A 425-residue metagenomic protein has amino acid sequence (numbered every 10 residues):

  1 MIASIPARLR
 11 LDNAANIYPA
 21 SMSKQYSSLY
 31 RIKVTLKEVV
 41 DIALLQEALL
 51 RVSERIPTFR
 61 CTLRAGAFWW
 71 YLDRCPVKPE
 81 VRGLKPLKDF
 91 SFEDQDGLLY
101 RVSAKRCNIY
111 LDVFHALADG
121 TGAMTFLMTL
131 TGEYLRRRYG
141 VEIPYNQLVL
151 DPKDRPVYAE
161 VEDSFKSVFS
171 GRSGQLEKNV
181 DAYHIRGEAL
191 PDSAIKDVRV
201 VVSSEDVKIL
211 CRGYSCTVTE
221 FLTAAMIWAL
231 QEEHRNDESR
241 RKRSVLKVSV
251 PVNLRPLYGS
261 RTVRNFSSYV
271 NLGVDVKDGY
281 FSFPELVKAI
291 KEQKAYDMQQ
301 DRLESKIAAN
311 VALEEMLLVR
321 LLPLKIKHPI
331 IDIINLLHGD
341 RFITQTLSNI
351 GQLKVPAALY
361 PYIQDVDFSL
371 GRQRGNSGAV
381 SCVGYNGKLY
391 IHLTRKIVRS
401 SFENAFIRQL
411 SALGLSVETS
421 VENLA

Functional and structural regions predicted by a protein language model:
M1-A159, K208-R212, E220-E238, R341 (+1 more regions): Non-catalytic N-terminal regions of enzymes
S23, K247-P251, K294: Long, Pro/Ser/Thr-rich low-complexity/intrinsically disordered regulatory tracts in eukaryotic proteins
V39, Y183-G187, S348-N349: Short, contiguous, helix-prone interaction/anchoring segments in small proteins
L99, K247, T344: A residue-level signal for beta-strand positions that form part of recognition/binding surfaces within mature
K153-D181, I307-I334: Charged, glycine/proline-rich intrinsically disordered loops and linkers
E162-C216: Flexible, P/S/T/G-rich "lid" or insertion loops adjacent to the active sites of thioester-utilizing
K196-K288: Long, internal scaffold/assembly segments composed of regular secondary structure
D197, F266-G351, A358: Helical lid/core segments from catalytic subdomains that handle acyl or acyl-like groups
